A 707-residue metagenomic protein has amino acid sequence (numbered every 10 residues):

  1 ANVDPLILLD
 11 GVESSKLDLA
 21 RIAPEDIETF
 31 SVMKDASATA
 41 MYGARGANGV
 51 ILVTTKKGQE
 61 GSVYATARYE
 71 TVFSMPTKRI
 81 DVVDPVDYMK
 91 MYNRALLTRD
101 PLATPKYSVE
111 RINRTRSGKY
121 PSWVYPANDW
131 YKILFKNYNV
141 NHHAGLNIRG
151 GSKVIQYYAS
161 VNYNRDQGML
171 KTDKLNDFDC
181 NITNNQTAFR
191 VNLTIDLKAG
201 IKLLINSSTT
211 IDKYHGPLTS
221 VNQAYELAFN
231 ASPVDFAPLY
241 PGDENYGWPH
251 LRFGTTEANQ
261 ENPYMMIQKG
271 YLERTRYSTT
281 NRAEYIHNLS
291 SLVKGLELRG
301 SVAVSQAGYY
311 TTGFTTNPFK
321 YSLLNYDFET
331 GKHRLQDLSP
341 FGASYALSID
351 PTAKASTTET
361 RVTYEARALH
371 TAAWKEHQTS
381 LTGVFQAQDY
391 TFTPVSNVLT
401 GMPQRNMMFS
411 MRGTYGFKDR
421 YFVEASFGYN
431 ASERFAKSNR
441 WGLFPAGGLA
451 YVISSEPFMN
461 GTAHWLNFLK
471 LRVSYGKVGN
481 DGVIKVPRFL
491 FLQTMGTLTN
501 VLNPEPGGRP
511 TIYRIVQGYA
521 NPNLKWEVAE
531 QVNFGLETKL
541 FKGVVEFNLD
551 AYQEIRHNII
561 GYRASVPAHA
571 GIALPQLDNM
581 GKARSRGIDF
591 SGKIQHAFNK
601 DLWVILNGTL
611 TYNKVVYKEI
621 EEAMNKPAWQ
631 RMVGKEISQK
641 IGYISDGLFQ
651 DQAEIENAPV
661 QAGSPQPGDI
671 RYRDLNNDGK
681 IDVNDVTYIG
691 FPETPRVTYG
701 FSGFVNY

Functional and structural regions predicted by a protein language model:
A1-F189, L203, T255: Short, small/polar-rich motifs associated with maturation and membrane association, primarily at protein termini
L8-L9, L381-D389, F422-A431, Y672-T694: Catalytic-site beta-strand/loop segments enriched in glycine and acidic/polar residues
E13, H333, Q378, K680-I681: Short, solvent-exposed loop/turn motifs
R68-P121, T219-S220, N500, G581 (+1 more regions): Conserved small-residue
R94, V109-K119, Y125, E244-Y264 (+1 more regions): A subset of solvent-exposed loop/turn segments in beta-rich extracellular surface proteins, enriched in glycine
L134-Y138, N523-K525, F691-P692: Short Gly/Pro-enriched turn/cap motifs at secondary-structure boundaries
V140-A144, Y240, R405-F409: Conserved alpha/beta core surface patches that mediate binding of polyanionic ligands
N192-I201, S207-I211, E226, N230-S232 (+3 more regions): Extracellular/periplasmic, surface-exposed regions of secreted and cell-surface proteins
